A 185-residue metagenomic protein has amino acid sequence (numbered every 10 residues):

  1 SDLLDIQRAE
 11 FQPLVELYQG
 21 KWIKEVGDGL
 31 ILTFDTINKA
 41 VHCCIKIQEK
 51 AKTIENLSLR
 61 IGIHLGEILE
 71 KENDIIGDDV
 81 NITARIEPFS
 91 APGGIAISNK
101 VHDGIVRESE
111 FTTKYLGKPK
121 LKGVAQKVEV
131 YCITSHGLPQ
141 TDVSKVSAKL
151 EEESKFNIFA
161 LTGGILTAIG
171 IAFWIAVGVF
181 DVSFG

Functional and structural regions predicted by a protein language model:
S1-C43, K50: Catalytic NTP-binding/metal-coordinating core of nucleotidyl cyclase/transferase enzymes
Q19-V26, K100-R107, S135-T141: Noncatalytic linker/hinge segments flanking ATPase motor cores
I31-T134: Catalytic beta-strand-to-alpha-helix segment of the class III nucleotidyl cyclase homology domain
E108, G137, I165, V179-F180: A generic structural signal for solvent-exposed, polar alpha-helical segments
T134-A168, W174: Long, domain-scale regions corresponding to catalytic signaling modules most often appended to membrane systems
F173-F184: Hydrophobic single-pass membrane-insertion segments
